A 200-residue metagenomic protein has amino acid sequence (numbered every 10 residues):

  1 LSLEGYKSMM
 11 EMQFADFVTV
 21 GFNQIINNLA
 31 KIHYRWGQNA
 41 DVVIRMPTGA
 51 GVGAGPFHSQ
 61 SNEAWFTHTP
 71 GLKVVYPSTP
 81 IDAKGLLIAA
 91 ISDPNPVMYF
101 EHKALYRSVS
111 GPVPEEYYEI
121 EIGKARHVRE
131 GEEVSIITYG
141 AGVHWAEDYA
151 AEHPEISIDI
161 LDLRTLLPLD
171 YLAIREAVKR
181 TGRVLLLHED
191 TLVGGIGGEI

Functional and structural regions predicted by a protein language model:
L1-N39: Thiamine diphosphate
E4, I25-W36, T69-L72, A89-V97 (+3 more regions): Change "in soluble alpha/beta enzymes" to "in soluble alpha/beta proteins
S8-E11, V74-Y76, D159, L186: Short hydrophobic alpha-helical runs that function as membrane-insertion/retention elements
M12-V20, M46-P47, V75-S78, T191-G194: Active-site nucleophile and cofactor-binding loops and adjacent substrate-binding regions of central metabolic enzymes
G21-Q24, N28, S61, W65 (+1 more regions): Alpha-helical scaffold elements adjacent to nucleotide-binding pockets in ATP/GTP-utilizing enzyme cores
R35-D93: Conserved thiamine diphosphate
G37-R45, G51-G53, K103-I200: Thiamine diphosphate
